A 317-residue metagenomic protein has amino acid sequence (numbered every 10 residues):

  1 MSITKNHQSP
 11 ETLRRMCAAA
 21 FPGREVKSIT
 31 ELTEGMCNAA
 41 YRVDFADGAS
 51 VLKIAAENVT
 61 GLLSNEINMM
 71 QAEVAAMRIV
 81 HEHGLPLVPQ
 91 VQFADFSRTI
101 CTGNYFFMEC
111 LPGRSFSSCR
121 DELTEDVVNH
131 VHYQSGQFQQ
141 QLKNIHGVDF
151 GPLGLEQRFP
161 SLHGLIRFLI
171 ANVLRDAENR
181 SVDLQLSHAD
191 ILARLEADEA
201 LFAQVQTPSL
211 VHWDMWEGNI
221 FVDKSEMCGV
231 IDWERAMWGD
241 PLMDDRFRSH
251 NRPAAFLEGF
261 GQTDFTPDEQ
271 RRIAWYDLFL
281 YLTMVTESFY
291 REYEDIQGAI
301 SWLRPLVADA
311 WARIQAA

Functional and structural regions predicted by a protein language model:
S2-K5, N58-N68, E294-A299: Short, flexible/disordered intra-domain loops and linkers
S9-E25, T99, F106, E122 (+4 more regions): An alpha-helical support segment within catalytic cores of ATP-dependent transferases
F21, H83-L85, T263-D264: Short helix-capping segments at alpha-helix termini
T30-R158, H163-G164: ATP-binding pocket architecture of kinase catalytic cores
A40, L52, M77, V91 (+9 more regions): Generic structural signal for small/hydrophobic residues in well-ordered secondary structure, especially within
D47, G103, Q206-P208, E226: Conserved catalytic motifs of the protein kinase core domain
P208-V211, W216-W275: Active-site Asp-x-Gly
V285-Y293: Secondary-structure edge/capping motif, primarily at the C-terminal ends of alpha-helices and the immediately following
